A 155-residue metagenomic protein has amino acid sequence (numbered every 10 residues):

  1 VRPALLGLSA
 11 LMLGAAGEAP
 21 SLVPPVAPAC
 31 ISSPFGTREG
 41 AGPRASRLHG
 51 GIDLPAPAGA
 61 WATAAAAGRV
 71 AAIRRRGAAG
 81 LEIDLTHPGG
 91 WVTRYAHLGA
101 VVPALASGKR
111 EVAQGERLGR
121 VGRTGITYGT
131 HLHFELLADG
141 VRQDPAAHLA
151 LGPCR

Functional and structural regions predicted by a protein language model:
V1-L5: Bacterial N-terminal signal peptides that target proteins for export
L6-M12: Bacterial N-terminal signal peptides
G14-E82, T86, Q114, R123 (+3 more regions): Surface-exposed, glycine-biased beta-strand/turn segments
H49, H87, H97, H131-H133: Histidine-centered active-site/metal-ligand motif
T63-A64, I73, P88-G115, D139-V141 (+1 more regions): Short histidine-centered loop motifs in beta-beta connectors
L132-G140: A short hydrophobic beta-strand segment most commonly corresponding to one strand of the jelly-roll/cupin
